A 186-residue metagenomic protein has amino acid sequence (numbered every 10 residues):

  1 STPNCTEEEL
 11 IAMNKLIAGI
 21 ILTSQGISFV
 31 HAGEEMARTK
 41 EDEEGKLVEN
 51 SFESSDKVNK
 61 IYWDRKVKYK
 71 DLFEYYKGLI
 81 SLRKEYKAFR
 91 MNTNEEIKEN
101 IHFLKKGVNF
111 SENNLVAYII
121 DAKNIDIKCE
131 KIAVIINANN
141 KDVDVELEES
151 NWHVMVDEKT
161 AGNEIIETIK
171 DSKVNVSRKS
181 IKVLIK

Functional and structural regions predicted by a protein language model:
S1-E149: Loop/helix patches that line or flank the sugar-binding groove of alpha-linked glycan CAZymes
T2-E8, G162-K173: Short, polar loop/linker segments at the starts of domains and inter-domain junctions
K57-K60, F89, T160-E164, K182-V183: Short, surface-exposed, polar/charged, turn-prone segments marking secondary-structure boundaries
K98, V156-D157, K170: Intrinsic disorder/low-complexity signal
N137-A138, E158, K186: Residues immediately flanking
E149-G162: Solvent-exposed beta-hairpin/edge-strand motifs
E167-K186: C-terminal beta-strand-rich structural cap/linker in extracellular carbohydrate-active enzymes
